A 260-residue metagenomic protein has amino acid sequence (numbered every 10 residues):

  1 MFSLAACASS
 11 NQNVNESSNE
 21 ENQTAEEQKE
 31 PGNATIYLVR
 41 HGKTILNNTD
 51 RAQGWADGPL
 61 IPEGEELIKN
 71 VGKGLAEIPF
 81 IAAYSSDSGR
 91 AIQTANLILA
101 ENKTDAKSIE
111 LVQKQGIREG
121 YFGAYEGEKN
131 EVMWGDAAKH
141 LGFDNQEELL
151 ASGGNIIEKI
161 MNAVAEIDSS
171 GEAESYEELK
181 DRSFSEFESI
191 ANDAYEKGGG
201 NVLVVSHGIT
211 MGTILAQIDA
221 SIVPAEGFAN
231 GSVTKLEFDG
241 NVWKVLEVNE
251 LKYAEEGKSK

Functional and structural regions predicted by a protein language model:
S3-A6: C-terminal motif of bacterial Sec signal peptides marking the signal peptidase cleavage site
A8-S10: Bacterial signal peptide processing site
Q12-A34, G120-E131, N192-G200, G212-K260: Acidic, low-complexity terminal tails and accessory targeting/binding regions of phosphate-metabolizing enzymes
A25-A106, E177: Active-site-proximal alpha-helix that buttresses catalytic centers in soluble enzyme cores
G42, G208-I209, L251: Active-site metal-binding loops of divalent metal-dependent hydrolases
G72-A151, E226-A229: Phosphate-coordination/substrate-recognition cap region in phosphate-metabolizing enzymes
S85-S86, D181, V205-S206: Short beta-strand scaffold positions
G142-E178: Short glycine/proline- and acidic residue-enriched helix-loop micro-motifs that form flexible lids or anion-recognition
